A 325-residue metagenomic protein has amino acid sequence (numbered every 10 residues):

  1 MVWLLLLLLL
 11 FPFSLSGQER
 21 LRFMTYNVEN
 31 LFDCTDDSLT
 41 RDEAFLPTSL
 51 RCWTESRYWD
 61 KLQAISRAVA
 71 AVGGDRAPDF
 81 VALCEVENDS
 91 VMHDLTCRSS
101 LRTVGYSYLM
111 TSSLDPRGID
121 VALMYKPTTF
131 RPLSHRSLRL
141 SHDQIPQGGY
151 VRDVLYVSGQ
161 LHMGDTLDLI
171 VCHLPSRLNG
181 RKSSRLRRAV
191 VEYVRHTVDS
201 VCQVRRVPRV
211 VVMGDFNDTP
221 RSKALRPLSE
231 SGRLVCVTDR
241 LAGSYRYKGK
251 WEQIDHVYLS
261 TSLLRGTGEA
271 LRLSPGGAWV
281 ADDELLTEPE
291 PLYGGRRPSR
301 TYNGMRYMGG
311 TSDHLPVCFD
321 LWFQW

Functional and structural regions predicted by a protein language model:
M1-E19: Bacterial Sec-dependent N-terminal signal peptides
L15-S99, L109, S113-I119, V191-E192 (+5 more regions): N-terminal, active-site-proximal structural segment of metallo-dependent hydrolase catalytic domains
R22-N30, S134-R136, T166-S176: Active-site-proximal beta-strand elements of phosphoester/diester hydrolases
L39, H162-S183: Active-site His/acidic residue clusters
S49-S56, A77-L83, M110-T111, D143-I145 (+4 more regions): Second-shell loop/turn segments in exported
V86-T166, C172: Structured beta-strand-rich core segments of catalytic domains in phosphoester-bond hydrolases
N88-S90, P116-G118, R177-N179, N217-K223: Active-site environment of divalent metal-dependent phosphoester hydrolases
H196-V210, N217-W325: Metal-dependent phosphoester-hydrolase catalytic domains
